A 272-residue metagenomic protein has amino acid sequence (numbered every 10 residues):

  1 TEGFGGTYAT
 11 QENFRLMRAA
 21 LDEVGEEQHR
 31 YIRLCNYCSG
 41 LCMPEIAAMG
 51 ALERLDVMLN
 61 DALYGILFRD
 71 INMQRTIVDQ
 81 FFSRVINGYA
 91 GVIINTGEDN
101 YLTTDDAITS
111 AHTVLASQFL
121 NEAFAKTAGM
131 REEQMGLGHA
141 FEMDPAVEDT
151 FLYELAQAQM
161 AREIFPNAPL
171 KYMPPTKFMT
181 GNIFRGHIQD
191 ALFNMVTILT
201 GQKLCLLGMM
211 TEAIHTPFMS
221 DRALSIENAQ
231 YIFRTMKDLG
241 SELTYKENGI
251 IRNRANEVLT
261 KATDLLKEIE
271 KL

Functional and structural regions predicted by a protein language model:
T1-L272: Anaerobic metallocofactor- and corrinoid-dependent redox/one-carbon enzyme cores, especially those from methanogenesis
